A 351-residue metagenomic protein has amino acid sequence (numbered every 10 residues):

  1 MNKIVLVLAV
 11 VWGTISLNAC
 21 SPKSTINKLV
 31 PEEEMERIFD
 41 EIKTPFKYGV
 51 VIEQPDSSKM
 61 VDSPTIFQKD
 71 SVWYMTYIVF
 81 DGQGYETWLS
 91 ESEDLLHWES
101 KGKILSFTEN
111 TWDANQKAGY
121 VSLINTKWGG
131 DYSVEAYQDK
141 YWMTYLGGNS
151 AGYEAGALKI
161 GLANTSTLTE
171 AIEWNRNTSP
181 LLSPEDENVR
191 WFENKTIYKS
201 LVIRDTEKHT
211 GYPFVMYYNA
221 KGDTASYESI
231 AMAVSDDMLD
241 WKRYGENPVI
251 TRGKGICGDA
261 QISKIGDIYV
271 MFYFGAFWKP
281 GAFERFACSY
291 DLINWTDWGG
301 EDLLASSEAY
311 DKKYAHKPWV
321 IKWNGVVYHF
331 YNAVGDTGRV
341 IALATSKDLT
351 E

Functional and structural regions predicted by a protein language model:
I4-G13: Sec-dependent N-terminal signal peptides
T14-A19: C-terminal segment of classical bacterial N-terminal signal peptides
C20-G119, L123-Y198, I203-G258, S263-K313 (+1 more regions): Beta-rich carbohydrate-recognition and catalytic domains
P318: Extracellular glycan/ECM-engagement signal in secreted proteins
